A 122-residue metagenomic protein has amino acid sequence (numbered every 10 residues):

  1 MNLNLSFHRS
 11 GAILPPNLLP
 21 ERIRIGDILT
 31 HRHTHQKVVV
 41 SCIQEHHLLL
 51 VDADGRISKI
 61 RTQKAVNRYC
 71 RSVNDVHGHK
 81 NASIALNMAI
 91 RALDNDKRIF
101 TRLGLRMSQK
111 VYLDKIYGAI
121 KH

Functional and structural regions predicted by a protein language model:
L3-L14, G55-H122: Intrinsically disordered, low-complexity, charged/polar segments
R22-I23: Short, well-ordered loop/turn sites that connect or cap secondary structure elements
T34-T62: Basic/aromatic-rich interaction segments and small domains that mediate binding to polyanionic partners
